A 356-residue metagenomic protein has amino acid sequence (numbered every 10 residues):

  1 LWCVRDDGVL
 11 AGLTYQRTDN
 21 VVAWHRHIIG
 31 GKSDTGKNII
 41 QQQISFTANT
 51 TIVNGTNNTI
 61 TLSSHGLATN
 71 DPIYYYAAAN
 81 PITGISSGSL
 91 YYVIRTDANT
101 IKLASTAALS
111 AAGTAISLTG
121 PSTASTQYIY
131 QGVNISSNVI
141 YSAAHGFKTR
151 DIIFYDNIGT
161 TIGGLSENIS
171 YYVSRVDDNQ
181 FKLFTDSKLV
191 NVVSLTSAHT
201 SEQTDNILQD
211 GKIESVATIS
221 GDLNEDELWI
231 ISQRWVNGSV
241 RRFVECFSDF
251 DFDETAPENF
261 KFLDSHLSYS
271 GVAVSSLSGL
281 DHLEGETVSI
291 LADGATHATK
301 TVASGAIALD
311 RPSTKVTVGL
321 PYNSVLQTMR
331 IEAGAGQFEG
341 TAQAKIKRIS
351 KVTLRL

Functional and structural regions predicted by a protein language model:
L1-S45, I207-L356: Beta-sheet repeat architectures centered on beta-propellers
Q42-G221, L309-N323: Small/polar beta-strand repeat architecture
